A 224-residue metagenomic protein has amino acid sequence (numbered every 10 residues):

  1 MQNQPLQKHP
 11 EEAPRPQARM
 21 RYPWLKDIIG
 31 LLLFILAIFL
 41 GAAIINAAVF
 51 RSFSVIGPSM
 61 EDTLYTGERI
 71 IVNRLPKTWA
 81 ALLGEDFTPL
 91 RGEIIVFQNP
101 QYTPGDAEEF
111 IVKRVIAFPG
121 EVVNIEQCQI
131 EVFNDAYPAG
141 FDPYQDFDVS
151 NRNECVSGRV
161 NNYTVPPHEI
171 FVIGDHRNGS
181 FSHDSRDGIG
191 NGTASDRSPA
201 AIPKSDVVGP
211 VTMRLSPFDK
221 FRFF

Functional and structural regions predicted by a protein language model:
Q2-I29, A48-S54, T63-F224: Soluble "head" domains of membrane/secretory-pathway proteins
G30-A48: Hydrophobic membrane-insertion alpha-helices, especially the h-region of bacterial N-terminal signal peptides
